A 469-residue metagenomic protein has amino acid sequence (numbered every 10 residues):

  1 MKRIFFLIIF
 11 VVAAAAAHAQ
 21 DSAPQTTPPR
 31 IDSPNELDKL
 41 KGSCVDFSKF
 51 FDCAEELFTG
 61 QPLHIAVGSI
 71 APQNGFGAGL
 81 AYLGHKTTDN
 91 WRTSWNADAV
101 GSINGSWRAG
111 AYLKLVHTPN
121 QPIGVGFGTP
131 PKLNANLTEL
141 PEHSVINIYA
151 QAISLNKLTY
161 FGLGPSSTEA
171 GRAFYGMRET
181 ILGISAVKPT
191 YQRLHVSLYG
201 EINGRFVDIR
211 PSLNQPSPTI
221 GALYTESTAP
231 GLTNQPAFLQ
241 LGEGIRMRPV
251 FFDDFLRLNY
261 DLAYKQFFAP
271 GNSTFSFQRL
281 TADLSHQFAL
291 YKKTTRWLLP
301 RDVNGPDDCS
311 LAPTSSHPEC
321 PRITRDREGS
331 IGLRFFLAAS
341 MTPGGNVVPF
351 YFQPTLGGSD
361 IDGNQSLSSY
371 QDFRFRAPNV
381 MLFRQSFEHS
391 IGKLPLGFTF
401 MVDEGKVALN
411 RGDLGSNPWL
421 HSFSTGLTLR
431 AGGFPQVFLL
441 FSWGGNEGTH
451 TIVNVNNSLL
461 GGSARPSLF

Functional and structural regions predicted by a protein language model:
I9-H18: Hydrophobic h-region of N-terminal signal peptides that target proteins for export in Gram-negative bacteria
Q20-E139, H195-Y199, V207-F255, N364 (+7 more regions): Outer-membrane beta-barrel initiation region
D46, L83, T219-P395, F400-M401 (+3 more regions): C-terminal outer-membrane beta-barrel translocator/porin domains of Gram-negative envelope proteins and their
I65-S69, W95-G101, A111, E142-S166 (+9 more regions): Transmembrane beta-barrel strands of outer-membrane/channel proteins
V67-A71, D98-V100, E169-Y175, S185 (+6 more regions): Outer-membrane beta-barrel domain signature
T88, I103-W107, P119-Q121, A152-Y160 (+10 more regions): Gram-negative outer-membrane beta-barrel proteins
A109, N120-E179, F336-T355, V437-N456 (+1 more regions): Outer-membrane beta-barrel translocator/channel fold
L137-L182, F206-N234, Q353-P378: Surface-exposed coil loops of outer-membrane beta-barrel proteins
